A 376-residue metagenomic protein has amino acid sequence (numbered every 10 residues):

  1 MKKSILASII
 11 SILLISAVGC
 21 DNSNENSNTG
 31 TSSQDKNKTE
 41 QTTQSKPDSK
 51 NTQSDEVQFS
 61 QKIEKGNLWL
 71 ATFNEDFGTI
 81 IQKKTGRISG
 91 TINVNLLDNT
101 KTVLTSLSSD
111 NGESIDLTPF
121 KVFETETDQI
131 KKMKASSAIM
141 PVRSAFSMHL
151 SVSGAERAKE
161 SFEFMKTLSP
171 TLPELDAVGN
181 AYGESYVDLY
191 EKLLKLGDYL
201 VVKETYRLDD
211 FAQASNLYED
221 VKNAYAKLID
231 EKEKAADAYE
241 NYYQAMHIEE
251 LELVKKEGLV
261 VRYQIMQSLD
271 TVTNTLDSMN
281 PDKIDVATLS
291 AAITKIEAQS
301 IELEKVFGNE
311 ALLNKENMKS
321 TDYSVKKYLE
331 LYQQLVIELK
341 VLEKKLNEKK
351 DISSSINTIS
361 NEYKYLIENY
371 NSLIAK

Functional and structural regions predicted by a protein language model:
M1-N24: Gram-negative bacterial Sec-dependent N-terminal signal peptides
V18-T39: Bacterial lipoprotein signal-peptidase II cleavage site
K38-E124, S215, E219, L251-D270 (+1 more regions): Immediate post-signal-peptide N-terminus of mature secreted/exported proteins
N51-D55, P141-L175, K295-S324, K344-K345: Short, flexible domain-boundary/linker segments around small modular repeats
G78, Q82-Y206: Post-signal peptide N-terminal segment of secreted/secretory-pathway proteins
L172, D176-G179, Y190, A214-V325: Extended amphipathic alpha-helical interaction segments
Y190, L194-K222, L346-S360: Polar/charged, Q/E/K-enriched amphipathic alpha-helical segments with strong coiled-coil propensity that act as
A291-K376: A cross-kingdom marker for long, charged
